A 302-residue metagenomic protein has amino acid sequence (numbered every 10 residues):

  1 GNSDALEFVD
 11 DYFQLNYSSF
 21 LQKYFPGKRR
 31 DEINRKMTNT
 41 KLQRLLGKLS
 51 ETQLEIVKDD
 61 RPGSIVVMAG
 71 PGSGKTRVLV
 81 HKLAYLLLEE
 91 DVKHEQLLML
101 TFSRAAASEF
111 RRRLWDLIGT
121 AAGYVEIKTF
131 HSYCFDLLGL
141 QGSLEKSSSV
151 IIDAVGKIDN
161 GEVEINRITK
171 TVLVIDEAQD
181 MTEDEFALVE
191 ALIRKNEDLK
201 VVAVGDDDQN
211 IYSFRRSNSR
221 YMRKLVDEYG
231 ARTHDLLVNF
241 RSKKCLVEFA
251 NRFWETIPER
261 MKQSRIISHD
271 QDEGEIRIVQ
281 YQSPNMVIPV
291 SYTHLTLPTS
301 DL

Functional and structural regions predicted by a protein language model:
E7-F8, Y12-G74, L98, A106 (+3 more regions): Conserved helicase NTPase motor core
L49, L54-K58, G63-P71, A231-V238 (+2 more regions): Inter-lobe coupling/hinge region of RecA-like P-loop helicase motors
G74-H81, E109: Phosphate-binding Walker
L79-D91: Walker A/P-loop NTP-binding motif
A107-V125: Conserved helix-turn-beta segment of the N-terminal RecA-like "Helicase ATP-binding" lobe in SF1/SF2 helicases
F186-G274: Conserved RecA-like helicase ATPase core segment that couples NTP binding/hydrolysis to strand translocation
Y292-L302: Single conserved hydrophobic/aromatic residue that forms the stacking wall/gate of nucleotide- or nucleobase-binding
